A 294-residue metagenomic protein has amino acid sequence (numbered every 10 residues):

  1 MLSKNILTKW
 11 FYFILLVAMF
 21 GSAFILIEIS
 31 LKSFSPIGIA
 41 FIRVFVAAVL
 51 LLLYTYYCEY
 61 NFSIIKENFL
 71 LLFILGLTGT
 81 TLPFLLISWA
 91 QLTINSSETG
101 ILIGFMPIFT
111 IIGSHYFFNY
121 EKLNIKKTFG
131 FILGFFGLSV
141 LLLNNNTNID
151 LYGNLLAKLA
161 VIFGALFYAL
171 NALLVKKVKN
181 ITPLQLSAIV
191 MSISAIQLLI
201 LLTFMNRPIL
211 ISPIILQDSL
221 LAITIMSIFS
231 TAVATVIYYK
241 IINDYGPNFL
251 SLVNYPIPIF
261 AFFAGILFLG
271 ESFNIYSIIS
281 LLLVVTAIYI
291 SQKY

Functional and structural regions predicted by a protein language model:
M1-G38, W89, D150-K177, I196-I200: Glycine-/small-residue-enriched transmembrane alpha-helix faces in small-molecule transporters and effluxers
S3, S22, L26-I29, S33 (+5 more regions): Membrane-interface helix-cap regions at the ends of transmembrane helices in multi-pass membrane proteins
M19, A23-F24, L52-I103, S139-V140 (+1 more regions): Specific transmembrane alpha-helical segments of multi-pass solute transporters/efflux pumps, especially DMT/EamA
G21, I25, L52, G76-T81 (+8 more regions): Hydrophobic/small/kink-forming positions within alpha-helical transmembrane segments of polytopic membrane proteins
S30, I39, R43, A90 (+7 more regions): Hydrophobic/aromatic residues within transmembrane alpha-helices of multi-pass small-molecule transporters
A40-I42, T80, E98-F105, L174-I196 (+1 more regions): Helix-helix packing/entry segments at the starts of transmembrane helices
L51, F73, F105, G113 (+5 more regions): Hydrophobic transmembrane alpha-helices of multi-pass small-molecule transport proteins
L51, T110-I112, Y116-F118, I149-P208 (+1 more regions): Transmembrane alpha-helical segments that form core, pore/gating elements of small-molecule transporters/exporters
